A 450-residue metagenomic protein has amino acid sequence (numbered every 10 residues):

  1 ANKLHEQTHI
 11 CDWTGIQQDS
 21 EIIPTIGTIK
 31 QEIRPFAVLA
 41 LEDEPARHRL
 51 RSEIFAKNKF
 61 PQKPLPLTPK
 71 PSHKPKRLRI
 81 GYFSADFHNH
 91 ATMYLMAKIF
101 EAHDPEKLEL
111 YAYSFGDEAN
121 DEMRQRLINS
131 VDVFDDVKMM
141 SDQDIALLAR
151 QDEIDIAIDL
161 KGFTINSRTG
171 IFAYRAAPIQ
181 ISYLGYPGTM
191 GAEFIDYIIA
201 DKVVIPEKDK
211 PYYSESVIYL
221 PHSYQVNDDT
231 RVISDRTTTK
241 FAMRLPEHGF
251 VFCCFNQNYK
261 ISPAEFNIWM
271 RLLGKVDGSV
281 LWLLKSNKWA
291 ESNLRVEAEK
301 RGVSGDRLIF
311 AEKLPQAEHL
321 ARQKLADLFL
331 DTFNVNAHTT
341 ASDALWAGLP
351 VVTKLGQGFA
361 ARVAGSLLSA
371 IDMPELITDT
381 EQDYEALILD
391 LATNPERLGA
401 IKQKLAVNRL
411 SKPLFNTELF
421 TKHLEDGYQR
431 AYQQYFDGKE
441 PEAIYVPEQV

Functional and structural regions predicted by a protein language model:
A1-L245, Q257, V296-G302, F310 (+5 more regions): Alpha-helical solenoid repeat scaffolds of the TPR/TPR-like class and their adjacent stem/linker regions that mediate
R79-G81, C253, W282, V352: Short, well-ordered beta-strand segments
I99-E106, P263-D277: Short hydrophobic signal-anchor/transmembrane segments that target glycosyltransferases and glycosylation machinery
Y113-A119, V280-N293: Glycosyltransferase donor-sugar binding loop
K161, D331-A337, L355: Short Ser/Thr-rich beta->loop micro-motif in glycosyltransferases that lines and helps position the nucleotide-sugar
V251-A264, R271: Substrate-binding clefts and catalytic carboxylate motifs of secreted carbohydrate-active enzymes
A344-W346, S369: Short alpha-helix at the nucleotide-sugar/activated-sugar donor binding site of glycosyltransferases and closely
A361-D372, I377: Short acidic/histidine- and often glycine-rich active-site loop of Leloir-type glycosyltransferases that engages
